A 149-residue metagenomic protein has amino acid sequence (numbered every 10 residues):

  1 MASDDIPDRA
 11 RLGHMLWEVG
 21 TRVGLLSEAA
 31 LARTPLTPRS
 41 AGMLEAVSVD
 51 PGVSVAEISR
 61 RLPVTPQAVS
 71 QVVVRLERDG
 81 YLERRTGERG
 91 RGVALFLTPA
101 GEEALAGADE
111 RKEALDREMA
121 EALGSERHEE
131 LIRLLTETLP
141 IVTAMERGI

Functional and structural regions predicted by a protein language model:
M1-T34, V142, I149: N-terminal leader segment of winged-helix/HTH proteins
R11, M15, R22, L26 (+3 more regions): Pre-recognition alpha-helix immediately N-terminal to the DNA-recognition helix within helix-turn-helix or winged-helix
G24, G52, V74-T136: Charged, amphipathic alpha-helical coiled-coil/dimerization segments
P51-G52, P63: Central "turn" residue of the DNA-binding helix-turn-helix
V55: Helix-turn-helix DNA-binding elements, focusing on the entry/boundary residues of the two helices that contact DNA
S59: The alpha-helix within a helix-turn-helix
T65-A68: Helix-turn-helix DNA-binding motif, specifically the short coil turn and the N-cap/start of the second
E129-I149: Exposed, interaction-prone assembly regions rather than primary DNA-binding/catalytic cores
